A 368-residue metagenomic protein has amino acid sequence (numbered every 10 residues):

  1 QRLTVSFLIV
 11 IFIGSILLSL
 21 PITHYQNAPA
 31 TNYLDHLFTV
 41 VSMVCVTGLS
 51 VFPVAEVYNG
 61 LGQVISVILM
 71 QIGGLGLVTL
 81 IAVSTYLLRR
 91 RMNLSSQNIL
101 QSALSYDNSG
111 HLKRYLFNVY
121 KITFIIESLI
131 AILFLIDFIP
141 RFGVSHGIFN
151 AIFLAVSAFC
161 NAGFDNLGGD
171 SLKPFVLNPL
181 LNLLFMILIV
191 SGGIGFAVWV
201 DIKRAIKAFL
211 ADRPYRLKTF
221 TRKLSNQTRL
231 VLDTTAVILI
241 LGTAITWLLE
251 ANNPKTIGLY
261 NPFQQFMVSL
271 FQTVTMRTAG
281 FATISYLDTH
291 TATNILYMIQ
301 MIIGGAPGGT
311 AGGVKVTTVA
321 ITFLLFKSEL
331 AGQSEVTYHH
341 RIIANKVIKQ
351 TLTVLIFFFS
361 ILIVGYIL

Functional and structural regions predicted by a protein language model:
Q1-L368: Membrane-proximal intracellular helices of multi-pass ion channels
